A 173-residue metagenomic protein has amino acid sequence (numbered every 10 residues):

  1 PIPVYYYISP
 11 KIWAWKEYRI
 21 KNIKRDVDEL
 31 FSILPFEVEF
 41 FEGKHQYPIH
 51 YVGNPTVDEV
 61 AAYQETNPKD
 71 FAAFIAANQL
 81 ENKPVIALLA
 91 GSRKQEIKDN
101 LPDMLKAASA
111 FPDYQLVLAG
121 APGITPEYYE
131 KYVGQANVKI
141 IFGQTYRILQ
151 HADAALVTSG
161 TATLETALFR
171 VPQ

Functional and structural regions predicted by a protein language model:
P1-I75, L89-N100, F111-D113, G123: Active-site and donor-binding regions of nucleotide-sugar-utilizing enzymes
P10-A14, P68-K69, A136-I141, A155-V157: Short gly/ser/thr-rich secondary-structure transition/capping motifs
D26-V27, K44-Y47, G134-A136, H151 (+1 more regions): Short, structured coil segments at secondary-structure junctions
K83, K94-A152: Donor-nucleotide binding loops and adjacent catalytic segments primarily of GT-B fold Leloir glycosyltransferases
F142-Q173: A donor-sugar binding/catalytic signature common to diverse glycosyltransferases and related nucleotide-sugar
